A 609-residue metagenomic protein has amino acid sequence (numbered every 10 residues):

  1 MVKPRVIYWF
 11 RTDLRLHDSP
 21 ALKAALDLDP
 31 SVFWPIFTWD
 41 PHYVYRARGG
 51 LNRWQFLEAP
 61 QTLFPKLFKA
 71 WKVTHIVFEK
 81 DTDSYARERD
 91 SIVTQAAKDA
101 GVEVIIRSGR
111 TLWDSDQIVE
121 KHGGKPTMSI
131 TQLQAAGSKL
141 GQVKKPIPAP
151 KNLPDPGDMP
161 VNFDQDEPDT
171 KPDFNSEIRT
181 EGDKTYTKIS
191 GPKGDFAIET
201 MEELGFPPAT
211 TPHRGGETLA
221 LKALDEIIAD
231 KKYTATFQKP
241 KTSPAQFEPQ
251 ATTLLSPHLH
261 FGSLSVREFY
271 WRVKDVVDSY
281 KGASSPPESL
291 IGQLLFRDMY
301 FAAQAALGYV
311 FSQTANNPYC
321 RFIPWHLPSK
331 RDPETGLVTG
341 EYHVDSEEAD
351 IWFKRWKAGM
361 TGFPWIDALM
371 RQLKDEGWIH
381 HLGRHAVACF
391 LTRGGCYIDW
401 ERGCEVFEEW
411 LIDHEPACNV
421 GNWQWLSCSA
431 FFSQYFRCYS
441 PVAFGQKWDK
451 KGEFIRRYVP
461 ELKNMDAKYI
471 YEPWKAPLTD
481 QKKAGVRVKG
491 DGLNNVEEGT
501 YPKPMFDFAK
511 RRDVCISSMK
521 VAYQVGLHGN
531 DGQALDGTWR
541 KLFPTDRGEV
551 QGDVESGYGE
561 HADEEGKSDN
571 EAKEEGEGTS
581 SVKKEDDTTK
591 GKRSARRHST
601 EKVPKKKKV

Functional and structural regions predicted by a protein language model:
M1-L63, R540: N-terminal beta-strand-loop-alpha-helix module at the start of alpha/beta ligand-binding or catalytic domains
N52-Q55, Y85, H122, F247 (+11 more regions): Secondary-structure capping and boundary motifs in well-ordered enzyme cores
Q61-L67, Q95, D99: Structural beta-alpha unit
V73-A86, V387: Acidic beta-strand-to-loop metal/phosphate-binding motif
G123-E334, V338, D449, E453 (+3 more regions): Glycine/tryptophan-enriched, flexible segments
Q238-S243, A251-L254, E334-T339, E347-G359 (+1 more regions): Active-site-adjacent structural elements in folded domains
T253-P257, E268, D298, I351-K354 (+4 more regions): Contiguous, well-ordered alpha-helical segments that form the cores/surfaces of helical PPI scaffolds
F311, N317-F322, G383-F432: Active/binding-pocket-proximal capping segment
